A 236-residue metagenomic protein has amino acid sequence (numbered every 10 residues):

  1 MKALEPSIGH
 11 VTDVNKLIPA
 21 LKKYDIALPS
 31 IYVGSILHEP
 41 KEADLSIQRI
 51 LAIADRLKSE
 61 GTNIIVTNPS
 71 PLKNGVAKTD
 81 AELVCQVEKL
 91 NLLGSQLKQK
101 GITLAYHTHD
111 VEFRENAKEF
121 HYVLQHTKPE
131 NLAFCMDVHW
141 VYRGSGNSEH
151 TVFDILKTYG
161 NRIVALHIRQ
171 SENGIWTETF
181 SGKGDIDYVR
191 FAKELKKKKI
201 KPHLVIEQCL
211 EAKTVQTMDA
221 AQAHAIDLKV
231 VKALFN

Functional and structural regions predicted by a protein language model:
M1, Y32, Y106-H107, H139 (+2 more regions): Aromatic side chains
M1-E60, A133, H150, N161 (+1 more regions): N-terminal pre-domain/capping segments
A3-K16, I36-I47, K73-A77, D110-N116 (+4 more regions): Acidic-and-aromatic substrate-binding clefts and catalytic sites of carbohydrate-active enzymes
L4-P6, L28-V33, I65-T67, L104-Y106 (+3 more regions): Hydrophobic faces of well-ordered beta-strands that scaffold small-molecule active sites in alpha/beta enzyme cores
A20, R56-S59, L92, Q96 (+4 more regions): Alpha-helical scaffold elements within enzyme catalytic domains, especially in hydrolases
A20-S35, V87-L97, H126-P129, Y188-F191: Alpha-helix-loop-beta-strand connector modules within alpha/beta enzyme cores
E42-F134: Active-site acidic/histidine proton-transfer and metal-coordination neighborhood in alpha/beta enzyme cores
A117-L132, M136, Y142-N236: Histidine-acidic metal/acid-base catalytic patches
